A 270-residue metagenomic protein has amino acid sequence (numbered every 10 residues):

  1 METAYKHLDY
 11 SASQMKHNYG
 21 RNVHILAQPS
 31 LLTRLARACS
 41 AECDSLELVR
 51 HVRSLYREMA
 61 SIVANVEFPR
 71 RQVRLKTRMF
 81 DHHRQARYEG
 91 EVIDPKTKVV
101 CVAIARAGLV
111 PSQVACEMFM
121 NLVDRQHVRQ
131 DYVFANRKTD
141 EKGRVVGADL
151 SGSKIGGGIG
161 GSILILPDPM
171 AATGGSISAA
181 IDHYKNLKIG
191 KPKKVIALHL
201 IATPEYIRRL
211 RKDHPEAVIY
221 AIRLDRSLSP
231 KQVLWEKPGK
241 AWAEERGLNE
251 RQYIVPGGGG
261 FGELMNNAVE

Functional and structural regions predicted by a protein language model:
M1-E270: PRPP-associated nucleotide enzymes
